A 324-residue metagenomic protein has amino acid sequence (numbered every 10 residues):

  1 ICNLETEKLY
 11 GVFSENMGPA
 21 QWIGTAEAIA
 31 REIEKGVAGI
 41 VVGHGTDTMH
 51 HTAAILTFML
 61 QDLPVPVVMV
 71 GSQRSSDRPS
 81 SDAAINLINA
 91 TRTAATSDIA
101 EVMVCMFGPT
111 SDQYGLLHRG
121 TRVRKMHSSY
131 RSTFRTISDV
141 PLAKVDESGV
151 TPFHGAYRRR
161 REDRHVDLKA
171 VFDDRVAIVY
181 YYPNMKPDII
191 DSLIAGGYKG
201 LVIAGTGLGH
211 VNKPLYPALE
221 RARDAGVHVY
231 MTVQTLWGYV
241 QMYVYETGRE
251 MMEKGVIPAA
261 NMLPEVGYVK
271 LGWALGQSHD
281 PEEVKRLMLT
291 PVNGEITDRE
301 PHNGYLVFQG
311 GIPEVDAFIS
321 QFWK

Functional and structural regions predicted by a protein language model:
I1-R31: ATP/NTP phosphate-donor binding region
E34-M49, G196-L208: Short acidic, glycine-rich surface-loop motifs adjacent to enzyme active sites
V42-H44, V68-G71, M103-G108, Y180 (+2 more regions): Short beta-strand segments
V42-V65, V211-E220: Short Gly/Thr/Asp-enriched flexible loops that form oxyanion-binding sites at enzyme active sites
M69-G149: Internal gly/pro-rich beta-alpha loop/helix module that stabilizes soluble enzyme cofactors or their anionic handles
L116-L208, P291, E295-K324: Accessory alpha-helical/coil subdomains and C-terminal extensions that flank or cap enzyme catalytic cores
L208-K324: C-terminal non-catalytic interaction/assembly regions of soluble proteins
